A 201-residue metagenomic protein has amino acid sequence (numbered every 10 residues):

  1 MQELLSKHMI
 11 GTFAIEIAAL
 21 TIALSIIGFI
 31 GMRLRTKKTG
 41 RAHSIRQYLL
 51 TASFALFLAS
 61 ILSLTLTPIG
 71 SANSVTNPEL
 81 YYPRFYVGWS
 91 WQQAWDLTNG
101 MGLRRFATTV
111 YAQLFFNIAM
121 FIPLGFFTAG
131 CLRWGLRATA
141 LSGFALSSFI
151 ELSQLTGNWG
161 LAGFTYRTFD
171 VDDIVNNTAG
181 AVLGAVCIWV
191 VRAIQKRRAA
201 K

Functional and structural regions predicted by a protein language model:
M1-Y166, V182-K201: Bulky hydrophobic segments
Y166-A179: Individual transmembrane alpha-helices with interfacial aromatic-anchor signatures
